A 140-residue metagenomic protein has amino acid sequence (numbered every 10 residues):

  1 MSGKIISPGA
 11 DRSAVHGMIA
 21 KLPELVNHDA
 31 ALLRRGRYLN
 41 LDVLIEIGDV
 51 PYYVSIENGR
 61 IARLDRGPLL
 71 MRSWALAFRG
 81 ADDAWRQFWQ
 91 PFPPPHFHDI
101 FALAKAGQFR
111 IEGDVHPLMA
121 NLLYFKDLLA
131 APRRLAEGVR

Functional and structural regions predicted by a protein language model:
M1-R140: Feature captures hydrophobic
